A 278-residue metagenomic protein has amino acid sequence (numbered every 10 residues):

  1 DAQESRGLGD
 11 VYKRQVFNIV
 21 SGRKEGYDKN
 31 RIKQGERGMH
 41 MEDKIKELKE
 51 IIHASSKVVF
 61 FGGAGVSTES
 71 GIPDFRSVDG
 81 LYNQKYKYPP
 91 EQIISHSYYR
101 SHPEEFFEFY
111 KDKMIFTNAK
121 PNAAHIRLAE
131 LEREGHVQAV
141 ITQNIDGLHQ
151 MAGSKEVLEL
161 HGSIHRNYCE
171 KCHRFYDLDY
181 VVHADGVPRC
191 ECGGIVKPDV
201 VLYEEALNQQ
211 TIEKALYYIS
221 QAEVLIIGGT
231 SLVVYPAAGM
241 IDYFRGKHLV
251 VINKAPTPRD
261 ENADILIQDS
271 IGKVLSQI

Functional and structural regions predicted by a protein language model:
D1-Q15: Single conserved hydrophobic/aromatic residue that forms the stacking wall/gate of nucleotide- or nucleobase-binding
F17-I278: Conserved catalytic core of sirtuin-type NAD+-dependent deacylases
